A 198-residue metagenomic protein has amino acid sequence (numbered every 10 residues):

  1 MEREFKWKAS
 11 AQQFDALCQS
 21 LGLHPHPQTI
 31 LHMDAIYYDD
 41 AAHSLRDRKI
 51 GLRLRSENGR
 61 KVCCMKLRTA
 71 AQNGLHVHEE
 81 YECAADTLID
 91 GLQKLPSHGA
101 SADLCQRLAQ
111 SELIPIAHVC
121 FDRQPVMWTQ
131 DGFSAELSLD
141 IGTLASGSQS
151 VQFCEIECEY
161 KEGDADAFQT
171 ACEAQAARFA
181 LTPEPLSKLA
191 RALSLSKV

Functional and structural regions predicted by a protein language model:
M1-V198: Phosphate-end processing signature that detects enzymes handling 5′-triphosphorylated RNA and polyphosphate
